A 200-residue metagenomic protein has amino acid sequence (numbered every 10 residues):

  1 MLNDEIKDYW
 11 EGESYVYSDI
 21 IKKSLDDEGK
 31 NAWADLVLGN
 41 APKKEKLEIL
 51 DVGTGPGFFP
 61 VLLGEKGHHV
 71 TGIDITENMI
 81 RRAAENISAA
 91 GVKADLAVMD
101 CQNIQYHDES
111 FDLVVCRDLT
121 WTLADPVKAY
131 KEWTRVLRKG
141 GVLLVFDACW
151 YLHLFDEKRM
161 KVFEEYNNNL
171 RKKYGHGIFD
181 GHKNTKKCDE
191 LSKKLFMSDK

Functional and structural regions predicted by a protein language model:
M1-K44, F58-L62: Conserved class I S-adenosyl-L-methionine
L50-V52, P56-N103: Class I SAM-dependent methyltransferase SAM/SAH-binding core
N78, A124-K128, H153: Short N-terminal helix/helix-N-cap motif within the alpha/beta-hydrolase-1
Q102-V114: A short acidic, Gly/Pro-enriched loop at the edge of an enzyme's catalytic core that lines a small-molecule cofactor
L113-P126: A short SAM/SAH-binding and catalytic strip from SAM-dependent methyltransferases
V127-K139: A short glycine-rich, Lys/Arg-flanked "PGG" loop and its adjoining helix->strand segment in the class I
V142-D180: Conserved class I S-adenosyl-L-methionine
K193-K200: Short alpha-helix
